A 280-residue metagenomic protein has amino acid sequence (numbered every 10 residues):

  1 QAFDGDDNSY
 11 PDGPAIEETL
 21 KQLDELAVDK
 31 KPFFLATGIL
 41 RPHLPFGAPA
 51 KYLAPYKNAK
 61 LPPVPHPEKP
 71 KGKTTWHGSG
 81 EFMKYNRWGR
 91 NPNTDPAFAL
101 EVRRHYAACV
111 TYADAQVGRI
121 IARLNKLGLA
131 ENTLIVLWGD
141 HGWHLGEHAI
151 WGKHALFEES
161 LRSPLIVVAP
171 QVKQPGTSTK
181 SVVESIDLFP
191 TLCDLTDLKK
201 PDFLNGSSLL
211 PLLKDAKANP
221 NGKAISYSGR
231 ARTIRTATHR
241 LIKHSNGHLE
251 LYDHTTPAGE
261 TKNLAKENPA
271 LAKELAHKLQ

Functional and structural regions predicted by a protein language model:
Q1-P14, Q22-K31, A36-V182, L195-L198 (+2 more regions): Active-site-proximal cap/lid insertion segments
T19: Function-critical acidic carboxylates
H141-E147, K173-Q174, S181-G259, L271-E274: C-terminal cap/loop subdomain of S1 sulfatases and analogous C-terminal strand-loop tails that border
E260-L264: Carboxylate-dense, calcium-coordinating segments in secreted/extracellular and ER-lumen proteins
E274-Q280: Charge-dense polyanion-binding interfaces
